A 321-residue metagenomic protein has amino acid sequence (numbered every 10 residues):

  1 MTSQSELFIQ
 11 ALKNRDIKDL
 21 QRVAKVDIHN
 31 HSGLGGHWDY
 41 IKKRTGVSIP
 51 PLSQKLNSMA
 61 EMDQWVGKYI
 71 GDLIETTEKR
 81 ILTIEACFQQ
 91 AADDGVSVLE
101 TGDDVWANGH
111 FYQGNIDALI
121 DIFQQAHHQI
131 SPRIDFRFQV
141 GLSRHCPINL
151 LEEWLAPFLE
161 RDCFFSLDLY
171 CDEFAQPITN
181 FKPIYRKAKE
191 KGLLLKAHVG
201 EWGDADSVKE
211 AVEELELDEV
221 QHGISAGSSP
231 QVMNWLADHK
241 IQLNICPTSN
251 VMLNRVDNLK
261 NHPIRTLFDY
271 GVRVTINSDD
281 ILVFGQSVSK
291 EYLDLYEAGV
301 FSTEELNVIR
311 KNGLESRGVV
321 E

Functional and structural regions predicted by a protein language model:
M1-L193, W202-E210, E214-L215, E219 (+2 more regions): Metal-cofactor-binding active-site regions of metalloenzymes
